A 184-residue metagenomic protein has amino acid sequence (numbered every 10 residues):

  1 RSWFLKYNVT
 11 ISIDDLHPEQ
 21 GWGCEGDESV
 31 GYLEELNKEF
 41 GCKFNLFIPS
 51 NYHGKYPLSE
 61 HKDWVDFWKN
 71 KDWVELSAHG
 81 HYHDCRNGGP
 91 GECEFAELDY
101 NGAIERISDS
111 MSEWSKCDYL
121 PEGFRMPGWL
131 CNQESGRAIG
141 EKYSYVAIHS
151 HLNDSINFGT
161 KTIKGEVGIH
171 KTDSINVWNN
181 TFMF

Functional and structural regions predicted by a protein language model:
R1-K71, L120: Active-site beta->alpha N-cap acidic-glycine motif
S2-W3, T10, Y56-L58, D63 (+2 more regions): Active-site-adjacent pocket scaffolds in enzyme catalytic domains
D14, P49, H81, S150-L152: Histidine-centered beta-alpha loop that forms part of the nucleotide-sugar donor binding/catalytic region in diverse
Y32-L36, D109, E113-K116, A138: Amphipathic alpha-helical segments that form well-ordered structural scaffolds and often line/cohere around active
K43-Q133: Metal-dependent polysaccharide deacetylase catalytic core of the NodB/CE4 family, i.e., the active-site-bearing domain
